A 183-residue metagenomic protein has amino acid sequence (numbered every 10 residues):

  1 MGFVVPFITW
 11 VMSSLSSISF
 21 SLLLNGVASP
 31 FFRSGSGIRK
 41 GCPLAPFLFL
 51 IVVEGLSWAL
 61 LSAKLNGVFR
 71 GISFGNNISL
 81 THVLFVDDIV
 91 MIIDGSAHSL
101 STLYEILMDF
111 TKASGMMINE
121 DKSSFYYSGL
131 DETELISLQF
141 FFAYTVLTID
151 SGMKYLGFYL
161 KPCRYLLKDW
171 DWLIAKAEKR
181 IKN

Functional and structural regions predicted by a protein language model:
M1-N183: Nucleotidyl polymerases of mobile genetic elements and RNA viruses
